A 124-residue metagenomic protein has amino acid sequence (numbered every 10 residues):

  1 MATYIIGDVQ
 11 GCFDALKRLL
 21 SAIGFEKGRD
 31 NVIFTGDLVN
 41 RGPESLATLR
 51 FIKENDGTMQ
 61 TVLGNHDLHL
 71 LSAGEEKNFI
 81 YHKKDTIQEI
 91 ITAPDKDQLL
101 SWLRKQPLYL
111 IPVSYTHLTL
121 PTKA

Functional and structural regions predicted by a protein language model:
M1-F51, L68: N-terminal active-site segment of His-dependent metallophosphoesterases
L46-L49, E54-L118: Active-site neighborhood of divalent metal-dependent phosphoester bond hydrolases
T119-A124: A short, hydrophobic C-terminal helix/tail in secreted or cell-surface proteins
